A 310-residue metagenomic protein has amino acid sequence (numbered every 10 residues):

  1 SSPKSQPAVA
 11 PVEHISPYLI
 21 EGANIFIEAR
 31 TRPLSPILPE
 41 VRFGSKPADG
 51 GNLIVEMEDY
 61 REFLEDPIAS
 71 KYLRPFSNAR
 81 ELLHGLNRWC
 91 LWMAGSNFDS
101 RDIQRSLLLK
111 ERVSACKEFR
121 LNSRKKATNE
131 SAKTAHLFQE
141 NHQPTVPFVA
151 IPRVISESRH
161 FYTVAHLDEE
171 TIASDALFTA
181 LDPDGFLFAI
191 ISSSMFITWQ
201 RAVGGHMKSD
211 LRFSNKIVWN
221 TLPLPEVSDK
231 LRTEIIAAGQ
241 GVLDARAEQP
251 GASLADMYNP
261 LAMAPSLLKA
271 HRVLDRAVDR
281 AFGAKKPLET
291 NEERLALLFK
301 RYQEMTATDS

Functional and structural regions predicted by a protein language model:
P3-A237, E304-T308: Polybasic, glycine- and aromatic-enriched phosphate-binding surface used to engage nucleic acids
L108-C116, T221-S310: Non-catalytic DNA-recognition/assembly elements of restriction-modification systems
